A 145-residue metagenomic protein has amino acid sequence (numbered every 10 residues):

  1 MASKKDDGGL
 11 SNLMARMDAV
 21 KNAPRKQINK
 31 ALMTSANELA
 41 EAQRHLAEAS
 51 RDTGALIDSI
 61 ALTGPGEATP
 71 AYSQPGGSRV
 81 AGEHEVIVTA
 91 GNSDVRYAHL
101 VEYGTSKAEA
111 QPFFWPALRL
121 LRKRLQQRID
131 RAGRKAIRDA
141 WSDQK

Functional and structural regions predicted by a protein language model:
M1-V86, N92-K145: Short, Lys/Arg-rich flexible segments
